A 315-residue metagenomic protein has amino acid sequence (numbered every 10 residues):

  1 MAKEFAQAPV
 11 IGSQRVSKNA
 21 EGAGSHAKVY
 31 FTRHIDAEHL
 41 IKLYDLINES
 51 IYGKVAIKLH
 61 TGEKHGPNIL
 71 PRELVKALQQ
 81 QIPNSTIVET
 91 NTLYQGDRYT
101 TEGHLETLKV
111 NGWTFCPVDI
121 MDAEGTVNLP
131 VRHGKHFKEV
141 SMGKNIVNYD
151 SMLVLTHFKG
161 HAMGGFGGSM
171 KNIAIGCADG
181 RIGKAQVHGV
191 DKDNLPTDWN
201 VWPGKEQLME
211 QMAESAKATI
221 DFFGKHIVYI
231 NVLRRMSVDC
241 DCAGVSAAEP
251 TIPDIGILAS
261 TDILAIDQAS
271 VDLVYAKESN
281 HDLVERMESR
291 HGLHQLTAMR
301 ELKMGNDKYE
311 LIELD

Functional and structural regions predicted by a protein language model:
A2-E4, V10-I11, R15-I35: Helix-enriched interaction subdomains in cytosolic or periplasmic regions, typified by TIR/SEFIR signaling/NADase cores
G22-D315: Extended, low-polarity segments enriched in aliphatic/aromatic residues
